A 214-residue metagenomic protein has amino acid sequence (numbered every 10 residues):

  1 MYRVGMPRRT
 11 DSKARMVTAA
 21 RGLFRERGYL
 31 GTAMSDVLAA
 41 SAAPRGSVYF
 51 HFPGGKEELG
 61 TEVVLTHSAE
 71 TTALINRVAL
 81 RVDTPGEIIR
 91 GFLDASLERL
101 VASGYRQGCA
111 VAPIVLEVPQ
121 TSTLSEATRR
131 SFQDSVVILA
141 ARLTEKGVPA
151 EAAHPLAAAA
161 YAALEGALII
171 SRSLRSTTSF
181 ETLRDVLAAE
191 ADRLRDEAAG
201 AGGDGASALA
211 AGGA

Functional and structural regions predicted by a protein language model:
M1-P7: Short, intrinsically disordered or compositionally biased N-terminal tails of bacterial proteins
R15, A19, L23-E62: Helix-turn-helix
G60, E87-G91, V101-T123: Amphipathic alpha-helical segments used for helix-helix packing
L65-E70: Short, basic, alpha-helical segments at the C-terminal edge of helix-turn-helix-like DNA-binding modules
I75-R106, A150, A157-A160: Hydrophobic alpha-helical connector segments
V82, T121-S122, F132-L156, R193-G200 (+2 more regions): Hydrophobic alpha-helical bundle segments that form small-molecule/ligand-binding pockets
R99, L116-Q120, Y161-S179, D192-E197: Amphipathic C-terminal alpha-helical segment
Q107, A112, E151-I170, T182 (+1 more regions): Hydrophobic alpha-helical segments that form the core of small-molecule binding pockets and/or dimer interfaces
